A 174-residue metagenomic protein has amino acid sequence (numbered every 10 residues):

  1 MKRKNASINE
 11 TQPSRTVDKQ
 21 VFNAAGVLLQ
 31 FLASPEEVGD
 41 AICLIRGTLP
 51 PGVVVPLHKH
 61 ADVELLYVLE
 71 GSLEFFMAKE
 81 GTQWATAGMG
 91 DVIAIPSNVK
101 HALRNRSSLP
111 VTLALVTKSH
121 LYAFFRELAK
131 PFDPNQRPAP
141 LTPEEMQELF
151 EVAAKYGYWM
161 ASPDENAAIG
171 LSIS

Functional and structural regions predicted by a protein language model:
M1-I42, N135-S174: A short, N-terminal "cap"/entry segment at the start of jelly-roll beta-barrel domains of the cupin/DSBH fold
Q12-P13, E37, E80-S97: Short acidic-glycine-tyrosine-enriched beta hairpin
L28-F31, C43-K59: Conserved short histidine dyad/triad with adjacent acidic residue
A33-S34, V54-H60, M77, W84-T86 (+1 more regions): Short histidine-centered beta-strand/loop micro-motifs that create catalytic or ligand/metal-coordination sites
V38, M89, S97-Y122: Ligand-binding loop in jelly-roll beta-barrel domains
L65-M89: A short beta-strand-loop-beta hairpin characteristic of the jelly-roll/cupin
A123-A139: A hydrophobic, small-residue-rich beta->alpha segment in the mid-to-C-terminal subdomain of diverse proteins
